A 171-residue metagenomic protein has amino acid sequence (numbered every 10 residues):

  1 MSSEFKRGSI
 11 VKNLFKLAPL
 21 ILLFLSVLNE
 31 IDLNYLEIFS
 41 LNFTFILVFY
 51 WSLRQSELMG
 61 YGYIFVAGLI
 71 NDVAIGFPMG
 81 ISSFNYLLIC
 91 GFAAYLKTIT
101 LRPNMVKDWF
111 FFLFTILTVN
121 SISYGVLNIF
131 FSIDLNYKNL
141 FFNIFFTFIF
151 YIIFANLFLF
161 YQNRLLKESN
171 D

Functional and structural regions predicted by a protein language model:
M1-D171: Terminal, non-globular segments
